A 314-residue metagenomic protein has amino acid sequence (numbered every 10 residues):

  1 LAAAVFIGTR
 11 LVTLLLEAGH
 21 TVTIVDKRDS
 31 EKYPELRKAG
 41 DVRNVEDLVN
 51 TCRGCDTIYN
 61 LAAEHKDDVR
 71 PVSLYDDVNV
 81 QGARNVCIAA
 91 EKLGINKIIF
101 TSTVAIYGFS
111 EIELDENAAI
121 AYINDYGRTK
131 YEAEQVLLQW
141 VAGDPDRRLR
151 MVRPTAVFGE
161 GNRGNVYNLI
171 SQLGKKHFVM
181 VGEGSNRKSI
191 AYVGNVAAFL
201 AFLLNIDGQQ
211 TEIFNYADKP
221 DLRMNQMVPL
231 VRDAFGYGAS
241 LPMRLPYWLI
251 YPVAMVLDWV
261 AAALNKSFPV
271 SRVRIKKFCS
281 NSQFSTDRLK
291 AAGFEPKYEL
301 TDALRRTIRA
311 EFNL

Functional and structural regions predicted by a protein language model:
L1-A18: N-terminal Rossmann NAD(P)H-binding glycine-rich loop of SDR-like oxidoreductase domains
E31, G40-Q81, N85, A89 (+1 more regions): NAD(P)H-binding glycine-rich loop region in Rossmannoid oxidoreductase-like domains and their noncatalytic homologs
N85-D125, G143-P145: Conserved Rossmann-fold NAD(P)-dependent oxidoreductase catalytic core, especially the SDR/UDP-sugar
I123-R150: Active-site Tyr-X1-5-Lys
N162-N168, V181-L204, T211-N215: Substrate-positioning beta->alpha
V193, P229, A254-F294: Conserved C-terminal active-site "lid" loop/helix of NAD(P)H-dependent oxidoreductases that clamps the redox cofactor
L203-P269, R305-I308, L314: Mid/C-terminal beta-alpha module of Rossmann-like enzyme folds, strongest in SDR-family dehydrogenases/epimerases
F284-A291, E295-L314: Amphipathic terminal alpha-helices
